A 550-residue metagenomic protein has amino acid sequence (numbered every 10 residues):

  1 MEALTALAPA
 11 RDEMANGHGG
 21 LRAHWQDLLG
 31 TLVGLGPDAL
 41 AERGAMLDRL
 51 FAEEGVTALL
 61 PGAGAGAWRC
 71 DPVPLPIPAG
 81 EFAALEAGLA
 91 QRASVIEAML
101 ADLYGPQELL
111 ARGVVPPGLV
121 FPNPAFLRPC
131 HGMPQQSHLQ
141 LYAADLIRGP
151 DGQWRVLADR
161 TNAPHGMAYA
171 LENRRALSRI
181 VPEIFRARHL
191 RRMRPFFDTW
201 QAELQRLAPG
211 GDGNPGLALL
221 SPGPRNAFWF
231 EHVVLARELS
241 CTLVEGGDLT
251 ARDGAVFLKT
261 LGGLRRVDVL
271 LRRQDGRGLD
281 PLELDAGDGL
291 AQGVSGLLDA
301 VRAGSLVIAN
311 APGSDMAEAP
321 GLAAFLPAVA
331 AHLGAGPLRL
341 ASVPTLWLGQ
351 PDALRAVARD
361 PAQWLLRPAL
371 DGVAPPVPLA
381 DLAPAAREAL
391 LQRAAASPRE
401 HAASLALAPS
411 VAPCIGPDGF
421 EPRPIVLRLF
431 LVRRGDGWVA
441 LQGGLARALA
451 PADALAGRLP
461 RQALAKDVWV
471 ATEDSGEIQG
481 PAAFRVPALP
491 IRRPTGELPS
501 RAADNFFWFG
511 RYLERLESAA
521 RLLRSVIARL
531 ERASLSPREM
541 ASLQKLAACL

Functional and structural regions predicted by a protein language model:
M1-L550: Preference for protein termini
